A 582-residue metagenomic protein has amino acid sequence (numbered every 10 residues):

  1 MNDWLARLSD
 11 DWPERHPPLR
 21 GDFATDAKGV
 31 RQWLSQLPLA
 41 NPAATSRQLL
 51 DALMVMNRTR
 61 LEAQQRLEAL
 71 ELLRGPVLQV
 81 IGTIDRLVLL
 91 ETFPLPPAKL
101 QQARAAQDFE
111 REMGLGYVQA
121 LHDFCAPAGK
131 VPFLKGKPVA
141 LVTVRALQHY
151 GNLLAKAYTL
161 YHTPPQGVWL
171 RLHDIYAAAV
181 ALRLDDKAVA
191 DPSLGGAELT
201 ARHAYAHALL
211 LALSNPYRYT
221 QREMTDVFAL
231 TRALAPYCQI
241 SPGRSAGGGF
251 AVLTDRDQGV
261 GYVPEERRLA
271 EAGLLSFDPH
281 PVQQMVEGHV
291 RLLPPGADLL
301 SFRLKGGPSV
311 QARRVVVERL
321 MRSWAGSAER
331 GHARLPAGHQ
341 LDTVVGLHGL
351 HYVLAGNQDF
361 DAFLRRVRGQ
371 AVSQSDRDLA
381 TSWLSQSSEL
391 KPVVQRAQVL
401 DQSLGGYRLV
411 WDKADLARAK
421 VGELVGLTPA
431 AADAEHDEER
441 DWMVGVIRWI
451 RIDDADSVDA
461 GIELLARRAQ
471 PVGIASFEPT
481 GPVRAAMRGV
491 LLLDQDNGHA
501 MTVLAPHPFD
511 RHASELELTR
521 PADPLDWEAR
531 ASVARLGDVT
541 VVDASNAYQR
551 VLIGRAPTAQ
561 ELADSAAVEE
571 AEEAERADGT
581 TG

Functional and structural regions predicted by a protein language model:
M1-L170: Generic N-terminal leader/targeting and pre-domain segments
N2-L5, A27, R31, T231 (+7 more regions): Intrinsically disordered, low-complexity regions
A6, Q32, E271, E318 (+3 more regions): Polar/charged alpha-helical tracts
L53, E112-F124, L230-T231, P308 (+5 more regions): Generic hydrophobic, helix-prone segments enriched in Leu/Val/Ile
P132-G136, T159-T200: Eukaryotic intrinsically disordered, low-complexity regulatory regions enriched in Ser/Thr and Pro
A178-G356: Extended, domain-scale alpha-helical bundle/helix-rich regions
S323-E438, V446-G582: Short strand-loop-strand
